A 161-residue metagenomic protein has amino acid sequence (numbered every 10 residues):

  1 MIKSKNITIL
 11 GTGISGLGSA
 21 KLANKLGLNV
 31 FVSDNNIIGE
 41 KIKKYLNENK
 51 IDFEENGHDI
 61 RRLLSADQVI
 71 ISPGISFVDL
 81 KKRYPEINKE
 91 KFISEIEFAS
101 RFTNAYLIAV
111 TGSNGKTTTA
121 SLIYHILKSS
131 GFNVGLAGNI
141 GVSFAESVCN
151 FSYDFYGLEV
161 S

Functional and structural regions predicted by a protein language model:
M1-S94, F98: N-terminal leader/targeting and accessory segments in enzymes
K5, K25, I60-L64, P73 (+1 more regions): Phosphate-binding loop of NTP-binding sites
